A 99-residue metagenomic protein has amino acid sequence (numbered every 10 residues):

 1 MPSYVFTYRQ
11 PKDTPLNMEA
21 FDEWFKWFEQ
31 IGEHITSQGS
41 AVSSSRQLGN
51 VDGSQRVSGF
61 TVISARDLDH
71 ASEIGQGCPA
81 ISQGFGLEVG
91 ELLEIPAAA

Functional and structural regions predicted by a protein language model:
M1-A99: Conserved, structured core segments of small domains
